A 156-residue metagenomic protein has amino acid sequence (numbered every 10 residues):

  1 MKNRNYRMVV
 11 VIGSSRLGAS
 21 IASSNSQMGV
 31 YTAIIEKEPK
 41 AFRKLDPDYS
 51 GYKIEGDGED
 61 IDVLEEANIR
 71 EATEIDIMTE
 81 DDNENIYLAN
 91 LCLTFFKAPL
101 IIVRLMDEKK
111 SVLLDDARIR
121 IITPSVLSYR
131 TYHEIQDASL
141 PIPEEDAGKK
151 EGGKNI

Functional and structural regions predicted by a protein language model:
M1-I156: Cytosolic regulatory regions of ion transport systems
